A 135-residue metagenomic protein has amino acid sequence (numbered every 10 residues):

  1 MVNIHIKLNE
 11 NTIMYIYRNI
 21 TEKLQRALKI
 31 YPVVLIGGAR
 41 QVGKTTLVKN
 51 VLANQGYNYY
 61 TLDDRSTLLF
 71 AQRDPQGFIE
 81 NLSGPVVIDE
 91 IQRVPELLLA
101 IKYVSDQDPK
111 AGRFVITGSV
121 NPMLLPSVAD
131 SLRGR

Functional and structural regions predicted by a protein language model:
M1-R135: Phosphate-binding site recognition
